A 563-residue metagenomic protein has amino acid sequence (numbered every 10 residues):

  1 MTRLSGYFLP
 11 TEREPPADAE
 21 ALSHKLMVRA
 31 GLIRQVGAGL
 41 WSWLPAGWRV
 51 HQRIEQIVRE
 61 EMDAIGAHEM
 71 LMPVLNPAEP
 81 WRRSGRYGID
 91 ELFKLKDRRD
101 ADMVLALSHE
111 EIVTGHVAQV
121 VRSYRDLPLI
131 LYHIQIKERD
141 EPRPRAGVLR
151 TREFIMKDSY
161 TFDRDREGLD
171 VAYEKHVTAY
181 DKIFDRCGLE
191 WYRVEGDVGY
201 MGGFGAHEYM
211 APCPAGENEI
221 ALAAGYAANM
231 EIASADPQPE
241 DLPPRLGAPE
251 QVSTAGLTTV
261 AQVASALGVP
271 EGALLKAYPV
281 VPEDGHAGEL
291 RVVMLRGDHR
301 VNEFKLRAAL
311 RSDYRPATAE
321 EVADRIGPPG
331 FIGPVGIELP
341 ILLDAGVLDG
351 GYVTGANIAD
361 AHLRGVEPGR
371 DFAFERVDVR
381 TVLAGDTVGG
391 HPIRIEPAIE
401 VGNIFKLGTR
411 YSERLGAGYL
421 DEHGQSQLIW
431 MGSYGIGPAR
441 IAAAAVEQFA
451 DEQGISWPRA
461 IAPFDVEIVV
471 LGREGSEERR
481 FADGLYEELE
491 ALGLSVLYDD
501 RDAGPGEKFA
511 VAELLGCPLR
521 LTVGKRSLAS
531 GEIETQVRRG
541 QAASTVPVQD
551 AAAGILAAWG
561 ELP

Functional and structural regions predicted by a protein language model:
M1-R98, I155, Y160-G199, D298-H299: TRNA-binding/sensing appendages of the translation machinery
M72, R193-E195, P316, L497-D500: A structural preference for short, hydrophobic beta-strand core positions in alpha/beta folds
L75-A78, E321-A323, D500-E507: Short acidic loop-to-helix transition motifs that present clustered carboxylates
R98-Y132: Hydrophobic alpha-helical hairpins/lids featuring a short glycine-rich hinge
L107-Q119, R143-S159, R164-P438: Extended, low-hydrophobicity, polar/charged segments
V263, G432-I461: C-terminal, non-catalytic macromolecule-binding modules
G454-K508: Generic long, charged, amphipathic alpha-helical segments
L485-V546, A551: C-terminal structured "cap/appendage" subdomains that terminate the fold
